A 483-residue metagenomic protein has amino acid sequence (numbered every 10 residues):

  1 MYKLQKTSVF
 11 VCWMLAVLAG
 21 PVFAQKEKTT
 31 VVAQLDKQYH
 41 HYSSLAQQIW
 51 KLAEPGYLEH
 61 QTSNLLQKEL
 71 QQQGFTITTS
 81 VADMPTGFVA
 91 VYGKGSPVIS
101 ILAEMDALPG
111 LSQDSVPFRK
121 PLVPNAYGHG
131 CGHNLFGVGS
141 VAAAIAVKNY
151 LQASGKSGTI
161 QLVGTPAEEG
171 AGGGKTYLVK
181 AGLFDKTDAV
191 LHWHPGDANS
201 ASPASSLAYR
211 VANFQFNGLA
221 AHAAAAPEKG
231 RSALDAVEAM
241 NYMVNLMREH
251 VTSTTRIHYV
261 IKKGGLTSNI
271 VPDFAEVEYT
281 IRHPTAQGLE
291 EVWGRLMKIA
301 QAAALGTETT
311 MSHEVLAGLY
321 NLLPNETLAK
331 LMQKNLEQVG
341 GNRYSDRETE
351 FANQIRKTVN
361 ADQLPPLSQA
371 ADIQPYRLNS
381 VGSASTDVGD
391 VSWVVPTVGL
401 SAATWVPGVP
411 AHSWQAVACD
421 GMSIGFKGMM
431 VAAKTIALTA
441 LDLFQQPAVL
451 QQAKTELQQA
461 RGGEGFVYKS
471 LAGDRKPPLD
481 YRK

Functional and structural regions predicted by a protein language model:
M1-K26: Bacterial Sec-dependent N-terminal signal peptides
Q25-H129, V138-T159: Acidic/His- and Gly-rich active-site-bordering loop/insert found across diverse amide/peptide-bond hydrolases
I49, A90, I101, H133 (+8 more regions): Divalent metal-coordination and catalytic microenvironments
D106-R119, S205-Q215, W405-S413: Acidic-glycine-rich active-site phosphate/pyrophosphate-binding loop
V116-G130, N217-A221, D372-P375, S413-M422: Glycine/charged-rich beta-loop-alpha catalytic/anionic-binding loops adjacent to active sites
R119-G128, N134-L135, L151-P272: Histidine/acidic-residue-rich, glycine-tolerant segments that coordinate divalent metal ions
E238-K483: Metal-dependent amide/peptide-bond hydrolase catalytic core, centered on the "pita-bread" metallohydrolase fold
